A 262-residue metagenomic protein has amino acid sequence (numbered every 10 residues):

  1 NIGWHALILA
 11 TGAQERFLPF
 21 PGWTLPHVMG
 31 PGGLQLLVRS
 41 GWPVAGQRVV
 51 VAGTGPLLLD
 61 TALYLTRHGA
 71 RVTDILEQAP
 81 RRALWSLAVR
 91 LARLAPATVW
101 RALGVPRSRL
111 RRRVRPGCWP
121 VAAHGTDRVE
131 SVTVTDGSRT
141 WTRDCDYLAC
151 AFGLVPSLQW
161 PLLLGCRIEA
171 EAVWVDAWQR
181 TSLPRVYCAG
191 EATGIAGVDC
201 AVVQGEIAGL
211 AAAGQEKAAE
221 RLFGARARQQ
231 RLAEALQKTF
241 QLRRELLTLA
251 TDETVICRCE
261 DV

Functional and structural regions predicted by a protein language model:
I2-G12, D144-G153: Short hydrophobic core segments
T11-W23, L154-G165: Flavin (primarily FAD) binding-site architecture
A13-V50, T54-T61, E169-W178: Glycine-rich dinucleotide-binding loop and its adjacent helix/turn
M29-V38, V121, R128, Y147-A196: FAD-site-proximal beta/loop scaffold in flavoenzymes
T66-Q159, R167-A170: A Rossmann-like FAD-binding core segment of flavoenzymes
A189-A225: A conserved FAD-binding loop/helix module that cradles the flavin
A218-A250: Long, charged amphipathic helices and adjacent flexible linkers at domain junctions
E245-V262: C-terminal accessory/binding modules appended to enzymatic or scaffolding proteins
